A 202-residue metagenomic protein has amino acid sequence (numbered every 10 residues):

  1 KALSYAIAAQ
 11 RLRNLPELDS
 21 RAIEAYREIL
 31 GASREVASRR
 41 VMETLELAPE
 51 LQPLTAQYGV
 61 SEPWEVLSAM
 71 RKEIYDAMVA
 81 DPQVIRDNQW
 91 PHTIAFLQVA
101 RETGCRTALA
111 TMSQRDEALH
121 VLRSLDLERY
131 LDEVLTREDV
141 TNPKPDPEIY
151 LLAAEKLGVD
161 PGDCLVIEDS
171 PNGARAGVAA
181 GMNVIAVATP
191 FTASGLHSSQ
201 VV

Functional and structural regions predicted by a protein language model:
K1, T111, G173: Ser/Thr-glycine-rich phosphate-binding loops at phosphate-binding pockets of nucleotides, nucleotide cofactors
K1-I94: N-terminal helical cap/lid subdomain that shapes the substrate entry/recognition surface in HAD-like hydrolases
Y26-R27, V84-I85, R106-T107, E138-D139 (+1 more regions): A generic structural signal for short
L30, N88, A110, T141-N142 (+1 more regions): Residues that cap or flank secondary-structure elements
G31, V66-S68, H92, A108 (+3 more regions): Glycine-centered flexibility sites
V66-R71, R106, L125, I149: Short, flexible segments with low predicted structural confidence
A77-L109, R115, L119: Short, acidic loop-to-helix structural element flanking the phosphoryl-transfer center in phosphate-processing enzymes
I94-R101, Q114-V202: Asp-based, Mg2+/Mn2+-dependent phosphohydrolase catalytic module
